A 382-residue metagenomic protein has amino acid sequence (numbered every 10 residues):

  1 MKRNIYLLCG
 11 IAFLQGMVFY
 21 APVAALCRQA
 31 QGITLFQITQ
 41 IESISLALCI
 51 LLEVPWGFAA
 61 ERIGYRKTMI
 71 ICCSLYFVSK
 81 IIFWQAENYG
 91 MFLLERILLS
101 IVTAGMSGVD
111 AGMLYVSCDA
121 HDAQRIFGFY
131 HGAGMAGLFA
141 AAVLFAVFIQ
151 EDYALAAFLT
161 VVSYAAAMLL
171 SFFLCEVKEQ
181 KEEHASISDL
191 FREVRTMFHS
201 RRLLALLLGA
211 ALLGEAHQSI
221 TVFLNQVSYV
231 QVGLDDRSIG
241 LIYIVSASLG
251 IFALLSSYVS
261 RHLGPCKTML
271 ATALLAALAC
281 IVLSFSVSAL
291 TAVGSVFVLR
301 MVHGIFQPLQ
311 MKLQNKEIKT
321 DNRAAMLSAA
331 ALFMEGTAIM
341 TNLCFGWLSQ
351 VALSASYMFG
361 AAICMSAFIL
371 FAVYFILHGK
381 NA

Functional and structural regions predicted by a protein language model:
M1, E176-L208: Juxtamembrane intracellular "pre-TM" segments in multi-pass secondary transporters
M1-L51, R202-I244: Helix-loop boundary and gating motifs at the non-cytosolic
L52-G64, I149, F252-P265, S349: Helix-to-loop junctions at the C-terminal end of transmembrane segments in multipass secondary transporters
S74-E87, L274-V287: C-terminal ends and interior cores of transmembrane alpha-helices in multi-pass membrane transporters/permeases
G90-L98, L290-L299: Paired small-residue
I97-M135: Cytoplasmic helix-loop-helix junction between adjacent transmembrane helices in 12-TM secondary transporters
L155-F173, Y357-V373: Symmetry-related core transmembrane helices of the 12-TM Major Facilitator Superfamily/SLC fold
T160, M168-S186, V373-A382: Helix-loop junctions on the cytosolic side of multi-pass membrane transporters, especially the intracellular loop
